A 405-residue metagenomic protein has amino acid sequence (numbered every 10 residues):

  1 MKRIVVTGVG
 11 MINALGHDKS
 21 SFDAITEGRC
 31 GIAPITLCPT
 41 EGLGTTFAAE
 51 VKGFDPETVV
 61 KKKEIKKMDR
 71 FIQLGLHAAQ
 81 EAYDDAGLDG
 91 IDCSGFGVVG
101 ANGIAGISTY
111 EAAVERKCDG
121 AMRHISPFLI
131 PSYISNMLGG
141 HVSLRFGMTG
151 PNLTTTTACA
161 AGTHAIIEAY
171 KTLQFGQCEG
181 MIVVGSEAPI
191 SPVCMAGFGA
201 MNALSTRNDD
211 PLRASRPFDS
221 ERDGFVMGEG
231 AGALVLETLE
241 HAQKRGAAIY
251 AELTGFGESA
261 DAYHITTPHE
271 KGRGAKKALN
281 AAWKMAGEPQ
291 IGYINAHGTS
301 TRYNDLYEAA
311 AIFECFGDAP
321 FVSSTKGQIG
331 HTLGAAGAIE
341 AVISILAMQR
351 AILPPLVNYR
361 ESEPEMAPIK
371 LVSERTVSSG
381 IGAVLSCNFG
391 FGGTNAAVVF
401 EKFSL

Functional and structural regions predicted by a protein language model:
M1-E64, E240-E252, V342-L356, A396 (+1 more regions): ACP-dependent fatty acid/polyketide chain-elongation machinery
M1-V6, C93, A286-Q290, A367-L405: Flexible, low-complexity linker/loop segments at domain and module junctions
K2-T7, R29-P34, D209-Y293, L405: Condensing-enzyme catalytic core mediating Claisen C-C bond formation in acyl metabolism
V6, K19, R29-T157, S186-M195 (+1 more regions): Conserved beta-ketoacyl condensing-enzyme motif
G8, I25, A79, V98 (+10 more regions): Conserved small-residue
G75-G87, S135-E187, F225-A247, T332-L353 (+1 more regions): Active-site-proximal alpha-helical scaffold in enzymes
D119-S126, I167, K171, A188-K244 (+1 more regions): Glycine-/small-residue-rich "gating" segment that lines the acyl/pantetheine channel and substrate pocket
Q177-D223, F256-E270, A296-D305, A319-I369: Acyl-CoA/ACP chain-elongation machinery
